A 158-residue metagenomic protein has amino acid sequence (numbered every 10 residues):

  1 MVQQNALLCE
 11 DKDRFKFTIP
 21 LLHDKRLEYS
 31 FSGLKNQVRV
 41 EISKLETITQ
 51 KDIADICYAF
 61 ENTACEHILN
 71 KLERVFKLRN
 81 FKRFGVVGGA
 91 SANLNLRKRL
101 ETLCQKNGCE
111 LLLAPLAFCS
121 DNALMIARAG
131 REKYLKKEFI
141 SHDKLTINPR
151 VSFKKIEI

Functional and structural regions predicted by a protein language model:
M1-D52, E101, E132-P149: A short helix-loop
L27-E28, R39-G85: Adenine-nucleotide phosphate-binding core of ATP-dependent small-molecule kinases
I68, G89, A127: Residue-level signal for inorganic ion chemistry
F81-L100: Glycine-rich phosphate-binding loops at beta-strand->alpha-helix junctions
F84, E101-I126: Conserved phosphate-binding/catalytic loops in two-lobed NTP-binding clefts
Q105, D121-L135, K155-I158: Claisen-condensing/thiolase-fold acyl-transfer catalytic domains that form or cleave C-C bonds in fatty acid
T146-I158: Glycine/Thr-rich phosphate-binding loops that ligate phosphate moieties of nucleotide and other phosphorylated ligands
